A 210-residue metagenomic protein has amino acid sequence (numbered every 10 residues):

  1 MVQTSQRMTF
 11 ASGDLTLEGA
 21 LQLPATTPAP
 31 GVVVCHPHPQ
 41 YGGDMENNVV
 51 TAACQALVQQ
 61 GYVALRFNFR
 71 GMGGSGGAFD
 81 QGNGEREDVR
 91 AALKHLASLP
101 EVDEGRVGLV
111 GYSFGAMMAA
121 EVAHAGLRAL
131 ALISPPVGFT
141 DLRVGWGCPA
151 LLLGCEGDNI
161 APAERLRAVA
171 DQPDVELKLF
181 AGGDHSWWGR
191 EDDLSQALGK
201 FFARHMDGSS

Functional and structural regions predicted by a protein language model:
M1-T9: A domain-start/cap signature at the N-terminus of enzymes
F10-V102: Serine-hydrolase catalytic machinery in alpha/beta-hydrolase-like enzymes
G77, G183-S195: Catalytic histidine-centered segment of alpha/beta-hydrolase-like enzymes
E87-P149: Primarily recognizes the serine-hydrolase "nucleophile elbow" in alpha/beta-hydrolase and SGNH/GDSL folds
W146, L151-G154, D158: Short beta-strand/loop motif that positions the catalytic acidic residue of the alpha/beta-hydrolase fold
N159-R165: Conserved alpha/beta-hydrolase "acid-adjacent" motif
D171-S186: Catalytic histidine neighborhood in serine/cysteine hydrolases with alpha/beta-hydrolase-type architecture
E191-S210: Catalytic active-site module of serine/aspartate enzymes centered on a nucleophile-bearing elbow/loop
